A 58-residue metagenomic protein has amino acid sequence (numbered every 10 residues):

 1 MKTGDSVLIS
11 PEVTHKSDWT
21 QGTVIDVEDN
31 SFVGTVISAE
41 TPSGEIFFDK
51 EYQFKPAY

Functional and structural regions predicted by a protein language model:
T3-A57: Basic/aromatic-rich interaction segments and small domains that mediate binding to polyanionic partners
